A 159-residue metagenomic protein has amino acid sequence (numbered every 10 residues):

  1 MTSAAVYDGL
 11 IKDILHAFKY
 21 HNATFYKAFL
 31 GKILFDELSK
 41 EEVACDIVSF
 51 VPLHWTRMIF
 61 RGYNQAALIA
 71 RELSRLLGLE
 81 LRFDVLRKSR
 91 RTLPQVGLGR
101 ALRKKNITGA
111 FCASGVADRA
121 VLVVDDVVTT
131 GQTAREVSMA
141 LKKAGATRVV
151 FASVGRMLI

Functional and structural regions predicted by a protein language model:
M1-V123, T130-I159: Conserved PRPP/pyrophosphate-binding segment of the phosphoribosyltransferase/PRPP-pathway fold
